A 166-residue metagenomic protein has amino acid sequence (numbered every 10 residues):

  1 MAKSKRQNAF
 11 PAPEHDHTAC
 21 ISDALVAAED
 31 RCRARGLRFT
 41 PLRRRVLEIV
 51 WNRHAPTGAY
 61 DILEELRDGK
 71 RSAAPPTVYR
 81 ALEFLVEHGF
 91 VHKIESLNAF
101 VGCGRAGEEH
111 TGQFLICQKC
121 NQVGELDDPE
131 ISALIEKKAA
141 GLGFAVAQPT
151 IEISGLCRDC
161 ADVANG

Functional and structural regions predicted by a protein language model:
M1-R38: N-terminal leader segment of winged-helix/HTH proteins
R44-I49: Pre-recognition alpha-helix immediately N-terminal to the DNA-recognition helix within helix-turn-helix or winged-helix
N52-G58: Short capping segments at the starts of secondary-structure elements
D61-R67, V78: A short acidic, leucine-rich amphipathic alpha-helix
A74-P75: Short coil turns linking two alpha-helices in DNA-binding domains
V78-H88: Basic amphipathic alpha-helical segments that dock to polyanions
E87-G166: Non-DNA-binding regulatory cores of transcription-related proteins, predominantly C-terminal effector-binding
